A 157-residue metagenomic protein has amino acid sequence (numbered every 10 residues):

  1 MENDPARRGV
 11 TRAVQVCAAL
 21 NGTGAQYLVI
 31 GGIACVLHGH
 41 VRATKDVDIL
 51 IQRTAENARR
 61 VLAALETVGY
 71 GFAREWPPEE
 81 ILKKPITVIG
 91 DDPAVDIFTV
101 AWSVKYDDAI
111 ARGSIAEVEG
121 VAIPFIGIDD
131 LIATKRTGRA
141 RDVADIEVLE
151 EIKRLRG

Functional and structural regions predicted by a protein language model:
M1-G157: Compositionally biased terminal segments of proteins
